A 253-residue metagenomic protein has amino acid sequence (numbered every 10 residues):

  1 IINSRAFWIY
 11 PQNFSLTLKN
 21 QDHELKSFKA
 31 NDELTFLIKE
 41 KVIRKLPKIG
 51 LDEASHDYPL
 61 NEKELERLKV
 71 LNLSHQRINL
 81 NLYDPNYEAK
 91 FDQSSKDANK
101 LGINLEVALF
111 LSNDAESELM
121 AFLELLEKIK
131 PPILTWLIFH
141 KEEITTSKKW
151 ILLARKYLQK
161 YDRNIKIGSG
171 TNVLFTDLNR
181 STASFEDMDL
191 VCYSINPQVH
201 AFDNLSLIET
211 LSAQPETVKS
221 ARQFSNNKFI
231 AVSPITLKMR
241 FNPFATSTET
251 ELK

Functional and structural regions predicted by a protein language model:
I2-Y58, E62-L71, D92-L105, L109-L134 (+2 more regions): Non-catalytic scaffold segments within catalytic domains of secreted glycoside hydrolases
L71-L73, N81-D92: Aromatic-lined carbohydrate-binding/catalytic grooves of carbohydrate-active enzymes
R77-P85, A108-L111, I133-I144: Catalytic beta/alpha-barrel core
V232: Short acidic/histidine-rich active-site segments
